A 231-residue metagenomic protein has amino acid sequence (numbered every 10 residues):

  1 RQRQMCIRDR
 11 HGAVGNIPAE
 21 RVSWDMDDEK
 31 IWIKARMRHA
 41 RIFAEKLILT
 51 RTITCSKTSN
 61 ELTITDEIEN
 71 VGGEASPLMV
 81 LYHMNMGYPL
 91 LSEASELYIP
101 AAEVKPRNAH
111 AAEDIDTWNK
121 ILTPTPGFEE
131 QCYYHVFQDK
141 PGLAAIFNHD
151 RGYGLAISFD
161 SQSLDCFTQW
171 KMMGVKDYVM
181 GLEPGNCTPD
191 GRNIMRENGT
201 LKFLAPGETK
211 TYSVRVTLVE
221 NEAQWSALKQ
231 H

Functional and structural regions predicted by a protein language model:
Q2-I7: Short, small-residue-biased leader/transition segments that mark boundaries at the very start of proteins
R8-F43, P89-S95, Y134-R196: Acidic/His-leaning functional-site neighborhoods
K30-W32, I48-T50, E61-T63, P141-L143 (+2 more regions): Intrinsic-disorder/low-complexity, polar/charged segments enriched in Ser/Thr/Lys/Arg/Asp/Glu/Gln
M37-M84: Acidic, contiguous internal or C-terminal segments within carbohydrate-active enzymes that form a structured patch used
T50-T54, G199-L204: Beta-strand-rich interaction surfaces with strong enrichment in secreted/lumenal proteins
D66, F203-V219: Short Pro-Gly-centered flexible turn/kink motifs
A75-S76, N85-S161: Active-site/ligand-binding surface loops and adjacent short beta/alpha elements that line catalytic pockets across
E220-H231: Terminal connector regions
